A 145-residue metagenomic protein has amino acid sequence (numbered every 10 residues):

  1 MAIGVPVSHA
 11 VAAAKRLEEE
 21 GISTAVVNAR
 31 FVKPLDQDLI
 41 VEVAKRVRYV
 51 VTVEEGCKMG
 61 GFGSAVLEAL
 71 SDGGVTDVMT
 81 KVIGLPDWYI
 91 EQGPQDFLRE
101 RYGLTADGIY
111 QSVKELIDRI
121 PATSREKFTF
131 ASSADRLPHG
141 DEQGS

Functional and structural regions predicted by a protein language model:
M1-S145: Thiamine diphosphate
